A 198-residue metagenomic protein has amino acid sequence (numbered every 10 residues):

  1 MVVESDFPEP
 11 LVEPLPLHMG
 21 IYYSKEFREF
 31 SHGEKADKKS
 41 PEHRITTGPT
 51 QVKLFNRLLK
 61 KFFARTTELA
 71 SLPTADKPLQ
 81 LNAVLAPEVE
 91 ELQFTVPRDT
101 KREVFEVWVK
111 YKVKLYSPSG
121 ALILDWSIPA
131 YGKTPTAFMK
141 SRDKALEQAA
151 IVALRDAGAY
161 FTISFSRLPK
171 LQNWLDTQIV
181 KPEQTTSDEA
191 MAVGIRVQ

Functional and structural regions predicted by a protein language model:
M1-R57, R167-Q198: A structural "domain/chain start" motif
Y23-F27, E88-F94, P129-Y131: Generic short beta-strand segments
H32-D37, V96-T100, A137-S141: Short acidic, glycine/proline-rich loop/turn micro-motifs
K38-T47, Y116-S166: Short secondary-structure boundary motifs at beta->alpha junctions and helix caps
P49, L54-R65, E91-T95, Y116-P118: Generic signature of mature, soluble extracytoplasmic domains
L59-E68, G158-S166, K170: Sec-exported extracytoplasmic/periplasmic mature domains
A70-D125: Surface-exposed short loop/turn segments
